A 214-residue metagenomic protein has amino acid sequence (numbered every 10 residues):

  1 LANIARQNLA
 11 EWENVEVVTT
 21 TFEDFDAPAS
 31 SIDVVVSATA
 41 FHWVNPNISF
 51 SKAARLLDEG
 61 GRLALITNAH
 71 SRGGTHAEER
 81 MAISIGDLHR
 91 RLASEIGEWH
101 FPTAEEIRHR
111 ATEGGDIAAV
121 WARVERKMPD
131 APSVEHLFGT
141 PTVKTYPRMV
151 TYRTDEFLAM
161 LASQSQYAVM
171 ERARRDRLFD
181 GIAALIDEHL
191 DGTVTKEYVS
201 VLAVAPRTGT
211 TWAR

Functional and structural regions predicted by a protein language model:
L1-F25, I48: Class I SAM-dependent methyltransferase SAM/SAH-binding core
Q7, S30, N47-S51, H76 (+1 more regions): Generic recognition of short, well-ordered alpha-helical segments
E23-V35: A short acidic, Gly/Pro-enriched loop at the edge of an enzyme's catalytic core that lines a small-molecule cofactor
P28, G114-R214: Conserved Class I S-adenosyl-L-methionine
D33-I48, A69: A short SAM/SAH-binding and catalytic strip from SAM-dependent methyltransferases
N47-G61: A short glycine-rich, Lys/Arg-flanked "PGG" loop and its adjoining helix->strand segment in the class I
D58-R148: Conserved catalytic/acceptor-binding region of the Class I
